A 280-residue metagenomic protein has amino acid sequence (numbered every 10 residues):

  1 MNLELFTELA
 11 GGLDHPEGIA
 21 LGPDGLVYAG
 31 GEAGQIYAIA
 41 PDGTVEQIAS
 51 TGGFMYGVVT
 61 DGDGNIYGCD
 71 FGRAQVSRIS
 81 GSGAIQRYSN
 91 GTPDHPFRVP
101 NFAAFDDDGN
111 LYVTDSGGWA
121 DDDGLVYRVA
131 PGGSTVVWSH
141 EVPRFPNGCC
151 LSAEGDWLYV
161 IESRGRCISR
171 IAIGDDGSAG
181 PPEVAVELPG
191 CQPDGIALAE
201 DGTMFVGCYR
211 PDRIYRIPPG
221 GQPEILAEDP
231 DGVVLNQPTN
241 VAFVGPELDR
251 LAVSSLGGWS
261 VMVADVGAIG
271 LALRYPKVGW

Functional and structural regions predicted by a protein language model:
L3-A10, G43-A49, I85-D94, S134-H140 (+2 more regions): A short beta-strand motif characteristic of beta-propeller blades
A10-D24, A33, T51-Y67, Q75 (+8 more regions): Beta-rich, blade/repeat-based domains predominating in secreted/periplasmic proteins but also intracellular
Y28-Q47: Beta-propeller domains
G31, A40, F71, S80 (+4 more regions): Structural signature of WD-repeat beta-propellers
Q35-Y37, Q75-S77, G124-Y127, C167-S169 (+2 more regions): A short loop-to-beta-strand structural motif that recurs across blades of beta-propeller domains
A40, I79-S80, A130, A172 (+2 more regions): Structural recognition of the beta-propeller blade-terminating site
Y159-V160, R164-I196: Anionic-ligand binding region
I171-G177, D265-R274: Short loop/turn segments immediately following beta-strands, especially the blade-tip and inter-blade linker loops
